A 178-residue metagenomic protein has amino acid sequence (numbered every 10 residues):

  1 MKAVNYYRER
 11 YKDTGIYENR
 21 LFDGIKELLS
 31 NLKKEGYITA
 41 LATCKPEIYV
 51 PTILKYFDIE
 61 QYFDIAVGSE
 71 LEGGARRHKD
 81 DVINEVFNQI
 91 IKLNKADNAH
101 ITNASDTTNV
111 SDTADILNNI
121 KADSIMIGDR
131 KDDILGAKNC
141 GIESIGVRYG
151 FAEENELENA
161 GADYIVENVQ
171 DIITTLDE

Functional and structural regions predicted by a protein language model:
M1-A3, V50, S124: Small-residue helix-packing motif on alpha-helices
M1-V4, F22, K26, E60 (+1 more regions): Short, structured helix-loop boundary elements
A3-K12, Q61-A66: Short, basic/glycine-rich phosphate-binding loops at helix/coil junctions that contact nucleotide phosphates
E9, D13-L41, E47-P51: Short, acidic loop-to-helix structural element flanking the phosphoryl-transfer center in phosphate-processing enzymes
R20-G24, K45, D129, Y149-A152: Short beta->alpha linker loops
S30, L54-E178: Asp-based, Mg2+/Mn2+-dependent phosphohydrolase catalytic module
P46-E47, S69: Short "lid" loop at the C-terminus of a central beta-strand within the Rossmann-like core of SAM-dependent
